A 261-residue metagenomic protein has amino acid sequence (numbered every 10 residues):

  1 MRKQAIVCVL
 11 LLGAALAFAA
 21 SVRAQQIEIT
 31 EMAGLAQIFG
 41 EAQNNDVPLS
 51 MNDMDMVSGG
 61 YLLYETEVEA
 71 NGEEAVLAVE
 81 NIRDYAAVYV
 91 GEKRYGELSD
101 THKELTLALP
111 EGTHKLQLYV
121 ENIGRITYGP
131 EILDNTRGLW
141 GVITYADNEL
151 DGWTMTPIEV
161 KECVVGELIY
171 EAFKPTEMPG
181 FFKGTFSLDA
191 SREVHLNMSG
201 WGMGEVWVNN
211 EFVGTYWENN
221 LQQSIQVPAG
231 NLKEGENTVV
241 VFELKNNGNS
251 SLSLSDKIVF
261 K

Functional and structural regions predicted by a protein language model:
M1-V9: Bacterial N-terminal signal peptides that target proteins for export
C8-A17: Bacterial N-terminal signal peptides
F18-A24: Sec/Tat signal peptide C-region and signal peptidase I cleavage site
A24-L133, C163-L168, L244-N246: Carbohydrate-binding surfaces of carbohydrate-active enzymes
E74-Y89, L116, F186-N209, Y216-W217 (+1 more regions): Aromatic-lined ligand-binding clefts that engage carbohydrates, nucleic acids, or primary amines
K103-L109, Q223-G230: Exposed aromatic-hydrophobic patches
E121-D151, N246-K261: Glycine/proline-rich low-complexity spacer/linker segments in large multi-domain proteins
N122-I123, G202-N219, N231-K261: C-terminal functional regions that serve as terminal interaction/effector modules
